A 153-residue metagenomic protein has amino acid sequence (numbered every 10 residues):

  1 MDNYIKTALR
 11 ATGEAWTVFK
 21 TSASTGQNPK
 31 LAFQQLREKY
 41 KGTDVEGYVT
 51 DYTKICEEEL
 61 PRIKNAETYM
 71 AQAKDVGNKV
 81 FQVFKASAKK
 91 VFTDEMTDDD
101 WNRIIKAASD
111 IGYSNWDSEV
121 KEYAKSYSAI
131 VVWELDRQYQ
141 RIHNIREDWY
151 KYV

Functional and structural regions predicted by a protein language model:
M1, N28-L36, V45-Y52, D100-W101 (+1 more regions): Extended non-catalytic scaffold regions that mediate assembly and binding in large macromolecular machines
Y4-A11, A15, N65-V80, I145 (+1 more regions): Disulfide-bonded cysteine-rich modules in secreted/extracellular proteins, activating on the conserved Cys frameworks
W16, K74-E95: Amphipathic, heptad-repeat alpha-helical segments
K20-N28, K41-E46, V91-M96, Y113-D117: Charged, low-complexity interaction regions
G42-K74, E119-R146: Repeat-associated, polar segments at repeat-unit boundaries in modular proteins
